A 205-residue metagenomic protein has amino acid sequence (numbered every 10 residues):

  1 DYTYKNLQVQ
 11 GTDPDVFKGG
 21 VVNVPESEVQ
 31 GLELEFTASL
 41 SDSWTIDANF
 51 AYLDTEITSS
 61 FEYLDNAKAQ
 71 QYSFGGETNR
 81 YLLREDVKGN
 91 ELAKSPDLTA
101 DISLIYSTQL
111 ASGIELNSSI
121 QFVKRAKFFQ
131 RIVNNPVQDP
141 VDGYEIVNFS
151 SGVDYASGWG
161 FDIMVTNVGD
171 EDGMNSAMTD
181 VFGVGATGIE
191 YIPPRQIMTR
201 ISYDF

Functional and structural regions predicted by a protein language model:
D1, V123-V133, V153-F205: C-terminal beta-signal and adjacent terminal beta-strands/loops of Gram-negative outer-membrane beta-barrel proteins
Y2-Q8, T12, G19-V24, L83 (+2 more regions): Feature marks flexible
K5-D15, L53, T58-D65, F129-P136 (+1 more regions): Outer-membrane beta-barrel translocator domains and adjoining extracellular loop/strand segments of Gram-negative
G20-R131: Gram-negative outer-membrane beta-barrel transporters
V21-N23, G89-A93, P136-P140, T187-E190: Outer-membrane beta-barrel domain signature
E28-Q30, P96-A100, G143-V147, P193-I197: Residues that define the transmembrane beta-barrel architecture of outer-membrane proteins
L34, A48, L104, I120 (+4 more regions): Hydrophobic, well-ordered secondary-structure elements that form the walls of internal hydrophobic environments
